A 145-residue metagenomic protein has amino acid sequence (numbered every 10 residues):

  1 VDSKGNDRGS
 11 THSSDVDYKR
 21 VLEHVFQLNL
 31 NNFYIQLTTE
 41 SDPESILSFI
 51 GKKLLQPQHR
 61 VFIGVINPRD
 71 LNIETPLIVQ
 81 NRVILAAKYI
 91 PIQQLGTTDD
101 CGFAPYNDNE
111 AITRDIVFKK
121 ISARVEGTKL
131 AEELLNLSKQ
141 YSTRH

Functional and structural regions predicted by a protein language model:
V1-H145: Domain-level signal for soluble alpha/beta catalytic cores
